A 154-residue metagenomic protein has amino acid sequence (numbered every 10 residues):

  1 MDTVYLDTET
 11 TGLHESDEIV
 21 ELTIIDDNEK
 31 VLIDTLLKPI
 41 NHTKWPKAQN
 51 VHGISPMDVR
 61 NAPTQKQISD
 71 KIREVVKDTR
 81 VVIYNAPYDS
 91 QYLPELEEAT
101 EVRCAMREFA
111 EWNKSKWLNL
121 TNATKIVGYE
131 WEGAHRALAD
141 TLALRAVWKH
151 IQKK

Functional and structural regions predicted by a protein language model:
D2-T3, E15-I54, R73-K154: Metal-dependent phosphoesterase core characteristic of DEDDh/y 3'-5' exonuclease domains
L6-E9, Q65, N119-L120: Short secondary-structure boundary micro-motifs
T8-S16: Short acidic, Gly/Ser-rich segments with clustered Asp/Glu that frequently serve as metal-coordination loops in enzyme
D58-S69: Glycine-rich, highly charged phosphate/nucleotide-binding loops
